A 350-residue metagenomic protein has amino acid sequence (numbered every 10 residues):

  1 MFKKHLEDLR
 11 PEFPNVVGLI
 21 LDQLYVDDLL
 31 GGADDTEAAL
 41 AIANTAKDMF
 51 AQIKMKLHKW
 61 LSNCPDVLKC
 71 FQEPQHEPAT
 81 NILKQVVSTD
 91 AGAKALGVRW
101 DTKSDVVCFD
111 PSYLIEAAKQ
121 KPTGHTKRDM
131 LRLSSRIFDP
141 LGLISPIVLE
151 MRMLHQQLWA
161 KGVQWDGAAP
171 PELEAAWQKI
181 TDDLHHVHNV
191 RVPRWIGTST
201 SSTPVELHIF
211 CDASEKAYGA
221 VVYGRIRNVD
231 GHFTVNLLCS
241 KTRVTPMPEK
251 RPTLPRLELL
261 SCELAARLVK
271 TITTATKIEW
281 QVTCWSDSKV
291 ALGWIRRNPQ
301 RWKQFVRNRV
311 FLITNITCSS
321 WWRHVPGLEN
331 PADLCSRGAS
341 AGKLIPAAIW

Functional and structural regions predicted by a protein language model:
M1, I226-L260, R297: A short, polar/acidic, helix/strand-boundary loop motif
M1-A41, T45, R267-T283: Active-site palm subdomain of RNA-directed nucleic acid polymerases
M1-F13, K103, R128-R152, R251-C262 (+1 more regions): Conserved pre-motif C helix in the palm subdomain of viral-like polymerases
G18-K56, D66-P74, V290-K303: Catalytic palm subdomain of template-directed nucleic-acid polymerases, centered on the conserved carboxylate motif
Q23, K69, L264-P331: RNase H catalytic domain
L61-S88, L328-A332, R337-I349: Short, conserved micro-motifs composed of acidic
V87-S201, E206: C-terminal reverse transcriptase regions that engage the nucleic-acid substrate
V205, I209-L237: Acidic, metal-ligating active-site segments
